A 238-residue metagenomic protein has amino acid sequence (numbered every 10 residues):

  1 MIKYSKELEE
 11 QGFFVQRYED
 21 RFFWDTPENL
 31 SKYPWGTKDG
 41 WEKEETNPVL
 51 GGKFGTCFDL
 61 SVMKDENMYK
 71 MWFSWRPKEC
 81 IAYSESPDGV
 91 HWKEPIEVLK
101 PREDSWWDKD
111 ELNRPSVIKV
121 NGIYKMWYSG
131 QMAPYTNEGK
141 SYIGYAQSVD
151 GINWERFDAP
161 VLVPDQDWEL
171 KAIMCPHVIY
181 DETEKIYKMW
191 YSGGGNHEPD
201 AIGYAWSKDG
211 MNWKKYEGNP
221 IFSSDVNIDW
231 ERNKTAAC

Functional and structural regions predicted by a protein language model:
M1-C238: Carbohydrate-active catalytic/glycan-binding domains of CAZyme proteins, especially the secreted or lumenal ectodomains
